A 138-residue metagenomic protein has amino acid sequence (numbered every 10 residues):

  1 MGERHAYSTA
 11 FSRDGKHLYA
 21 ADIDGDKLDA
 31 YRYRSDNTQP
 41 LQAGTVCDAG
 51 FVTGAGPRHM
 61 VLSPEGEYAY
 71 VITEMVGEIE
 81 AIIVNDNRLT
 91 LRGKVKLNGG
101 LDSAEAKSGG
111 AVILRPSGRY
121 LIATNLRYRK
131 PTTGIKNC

Functional and structural regions predicted by a protein language model:
M1, P40-A49, T90-N98: Beta-propeller fold detector
M1-G15, G50-E67, N98-R119: Beta-rich, blade/repeat-based domains predominating in secreted/periplasmic proteins but also intracellular
M1-S35: Intrinsically disordered, low-complexity linker/loop segments enriched in Gly/Pro and charged/polar residues
S12, A20-I23, S63, V71-M75 (+1 more regions): Conserved beta-strand positions in repeat-built beta-propeller and related beta-rich domains
K27-A30, E78-A81, K130-K136: Structural motif
Y31-L41, I82-R92, N137-C138: Short loop/turn segments immediately following beta-strands, especially the blade-tip and inter-blade linker loops
D48-K94: Acidic, glycine-rich loop-and-beta core segments that form the ion-binding/anion-interacting portion of active sites
K107-C138: Loop/turn-rich, solvent-exposed surfaces of beta-rich toroidal or solenoidal domains
